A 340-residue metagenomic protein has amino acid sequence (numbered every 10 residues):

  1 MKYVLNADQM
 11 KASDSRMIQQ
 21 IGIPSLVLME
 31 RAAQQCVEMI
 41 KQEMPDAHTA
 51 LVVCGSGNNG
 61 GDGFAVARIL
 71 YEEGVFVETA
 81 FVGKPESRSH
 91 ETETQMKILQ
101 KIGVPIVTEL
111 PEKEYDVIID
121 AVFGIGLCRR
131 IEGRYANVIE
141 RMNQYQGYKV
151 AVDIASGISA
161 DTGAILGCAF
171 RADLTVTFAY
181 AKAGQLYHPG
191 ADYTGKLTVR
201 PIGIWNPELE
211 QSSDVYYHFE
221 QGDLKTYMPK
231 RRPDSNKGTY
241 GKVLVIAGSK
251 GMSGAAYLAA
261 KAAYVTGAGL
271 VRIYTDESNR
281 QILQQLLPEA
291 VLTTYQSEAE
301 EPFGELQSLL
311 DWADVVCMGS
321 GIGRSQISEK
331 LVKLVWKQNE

Functional and structural regions predicted by a protein language model:
M1-E78, Q185-E340: Small-residue (G/A/S/T)-rich helix-start motifs and N-terminal tracts that mark the onset
V37-V122, R130-V152, L331: Nucleotide and nucleotide-moiety/phosphate-recognizing core
Q95-I98, L166-F170, Y193-T194, P288-T293: Short, hinge-like loop/turn segments at secondary-structure boundaries
M96, I118-F123, D311-S320: Small/polar-residue-rich loop-to-helix segments that shape phosphate-bearing ligand pockets
K101-V107, E132, S156-A160, L224-P229 (+1 more regions): Short gly/ser/thr-rich secondary-structure transition/capping motifs
P105-V107, A151, T177-F178, R272-D276: Short, hydrophobic beta-strand segments that form beta-sheet elements in well-ordered domains
E112-D116, A169, L310-D311, W336: A short, aliphatic-rich alpha-helical micro-motif
Y115-V117, V122-D214: Internal gly/pro-rich beta-alpha loop/helix module that stabilizes soluble enzyme cofactors or their anionic handles
